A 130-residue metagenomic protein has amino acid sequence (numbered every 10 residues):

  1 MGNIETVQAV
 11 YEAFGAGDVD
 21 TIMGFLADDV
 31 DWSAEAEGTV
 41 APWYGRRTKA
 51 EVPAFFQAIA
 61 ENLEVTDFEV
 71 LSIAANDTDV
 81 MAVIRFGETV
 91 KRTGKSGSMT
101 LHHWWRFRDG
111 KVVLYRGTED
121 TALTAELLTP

Functional and structural regions predicted by a protein language model:
M1, A54-P130: A beta-strand edge to alpha-helix "cap/lid" segment located at domain peripheries
M1, E5, W43-A50, S96: Residues at secondary-structure transition points
M1-F25, L127-P130: Short, low-complexity N-terminal intrinsically disordered segments enriched in polar/charged residues
V7-Q8, I22, K49, P53 (+1 more regions): Generic alpha-helical hydrophobic packing signal
A9-E12, P42, L114: Short, flexible active-site loop motifs that bind/organize anionic cofactors or intermediates
G17-D20, A41, T89-R92: Short, charged low-complexity linear motifs
D18, D29, K111: Conserved functional loop/turn residues at catalytic and ligand-binding sites
T21, A27-D77: A solvent-exposed, acidic/Ser-Thr-rich amphipathic alpha-helical stretch
